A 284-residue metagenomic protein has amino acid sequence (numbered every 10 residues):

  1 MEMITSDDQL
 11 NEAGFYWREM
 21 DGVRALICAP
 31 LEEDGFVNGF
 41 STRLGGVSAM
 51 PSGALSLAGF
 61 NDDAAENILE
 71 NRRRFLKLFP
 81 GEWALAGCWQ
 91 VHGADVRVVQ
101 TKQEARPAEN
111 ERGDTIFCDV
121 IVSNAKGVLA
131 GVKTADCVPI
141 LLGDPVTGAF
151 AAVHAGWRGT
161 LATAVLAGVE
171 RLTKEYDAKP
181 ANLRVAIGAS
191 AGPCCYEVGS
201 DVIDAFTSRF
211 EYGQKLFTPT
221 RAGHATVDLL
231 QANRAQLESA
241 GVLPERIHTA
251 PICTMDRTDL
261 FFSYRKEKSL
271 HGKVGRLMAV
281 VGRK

Functional and structural regions predicted by a protein language model:
M1-K284: Active-site microenvironment for binding and transforming phosphate-containing groups
